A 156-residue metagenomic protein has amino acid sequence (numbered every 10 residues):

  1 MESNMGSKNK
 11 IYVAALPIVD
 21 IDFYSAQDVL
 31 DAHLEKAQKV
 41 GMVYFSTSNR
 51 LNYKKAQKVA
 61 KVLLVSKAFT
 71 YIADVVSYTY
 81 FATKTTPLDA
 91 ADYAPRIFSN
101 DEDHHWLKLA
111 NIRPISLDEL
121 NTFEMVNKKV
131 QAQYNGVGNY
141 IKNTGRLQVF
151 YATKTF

Functional and structural regions predicted by a protein language model:
M1-K58, V65, T122-F156: Compositionally biased, charged N-terminal/linker segments
S48, V59-K61, Y93-F98: Residue-level detector of functional hotspots within protein domains
K58-V65, D74, K108: Short, hydrophobic/aromatic-rich beta-strand segments within well-structured domains
T70-F156: Aromatic- and Lys/Arg-enriched surface recognition patch
